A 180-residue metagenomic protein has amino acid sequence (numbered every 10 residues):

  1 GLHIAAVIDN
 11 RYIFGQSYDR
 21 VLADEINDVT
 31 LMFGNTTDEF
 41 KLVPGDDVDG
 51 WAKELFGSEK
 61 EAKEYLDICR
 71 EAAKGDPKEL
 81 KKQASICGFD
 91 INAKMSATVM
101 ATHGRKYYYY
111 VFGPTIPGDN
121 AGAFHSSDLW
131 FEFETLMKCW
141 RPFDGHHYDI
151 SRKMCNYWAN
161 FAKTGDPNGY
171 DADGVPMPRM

Functional and structural regions predicted by a protein language model:
G1-Y148: Substrate-gating cap/lid region and adjacent catalytic-acid/histidine neighborhood within extracellular/lumenal
A97, T164-M180: Mature extracytoplasmic/periplasmic domains
H147-Y170: Non-catalytic, well-ordered alpha-helical segments in soluble enzyme domains
